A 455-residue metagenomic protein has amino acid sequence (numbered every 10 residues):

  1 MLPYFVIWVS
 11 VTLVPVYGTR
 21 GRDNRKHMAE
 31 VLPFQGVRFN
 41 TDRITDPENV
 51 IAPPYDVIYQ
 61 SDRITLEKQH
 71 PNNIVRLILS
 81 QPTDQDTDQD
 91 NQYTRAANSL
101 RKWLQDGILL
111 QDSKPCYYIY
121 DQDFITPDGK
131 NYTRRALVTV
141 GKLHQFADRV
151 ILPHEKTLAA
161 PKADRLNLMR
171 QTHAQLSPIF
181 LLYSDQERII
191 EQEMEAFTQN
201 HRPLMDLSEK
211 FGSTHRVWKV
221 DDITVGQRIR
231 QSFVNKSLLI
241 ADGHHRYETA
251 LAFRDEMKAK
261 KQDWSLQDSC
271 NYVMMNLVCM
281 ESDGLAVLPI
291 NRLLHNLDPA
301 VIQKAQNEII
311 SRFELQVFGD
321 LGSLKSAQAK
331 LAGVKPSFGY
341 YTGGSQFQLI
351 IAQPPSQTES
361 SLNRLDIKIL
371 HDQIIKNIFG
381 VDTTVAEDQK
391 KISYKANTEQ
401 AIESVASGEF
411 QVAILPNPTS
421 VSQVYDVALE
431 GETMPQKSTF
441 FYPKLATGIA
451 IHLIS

Functional and structural regions predicted by a protein language model:
Y4, D23-H27: Intrinsic-disorder-associated, low-complexity terminal segments enriched in Asp/Asn/His/Tyr and depleted of Lys/Arg
Y4-F5, Y17: Aromatic (phenylalanine/tyrosine) cluster motif
H27-S455: Surface-exposed, charge/polar-rich loops and edge strands
